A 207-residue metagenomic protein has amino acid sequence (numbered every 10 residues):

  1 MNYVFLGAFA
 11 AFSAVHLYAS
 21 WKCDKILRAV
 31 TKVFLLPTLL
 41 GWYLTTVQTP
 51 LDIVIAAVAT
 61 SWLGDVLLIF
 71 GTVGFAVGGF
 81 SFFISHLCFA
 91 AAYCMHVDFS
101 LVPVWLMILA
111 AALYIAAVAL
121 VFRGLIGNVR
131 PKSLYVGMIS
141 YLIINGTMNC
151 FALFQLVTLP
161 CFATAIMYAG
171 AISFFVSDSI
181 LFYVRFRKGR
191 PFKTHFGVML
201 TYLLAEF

Functional and structural regions predicted by a protein language model:
M1-F207: Polytopic alpha-helical membrane-helix bundles and their juxtamembrane interface segments in multi-pass membrane
